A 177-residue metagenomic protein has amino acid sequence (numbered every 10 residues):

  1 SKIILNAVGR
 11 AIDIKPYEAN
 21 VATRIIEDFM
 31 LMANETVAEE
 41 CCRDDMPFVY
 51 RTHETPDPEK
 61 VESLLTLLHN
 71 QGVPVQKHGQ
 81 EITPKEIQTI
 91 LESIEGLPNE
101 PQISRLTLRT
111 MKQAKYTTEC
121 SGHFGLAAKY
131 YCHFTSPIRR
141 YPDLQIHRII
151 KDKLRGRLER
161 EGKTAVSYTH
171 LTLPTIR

Functional and structural regions predicted by a protein language model:
S1-L171, R177: Append "with occasional cross-activation on large, charged helical scaffolds in nucleic-acid assemblies
